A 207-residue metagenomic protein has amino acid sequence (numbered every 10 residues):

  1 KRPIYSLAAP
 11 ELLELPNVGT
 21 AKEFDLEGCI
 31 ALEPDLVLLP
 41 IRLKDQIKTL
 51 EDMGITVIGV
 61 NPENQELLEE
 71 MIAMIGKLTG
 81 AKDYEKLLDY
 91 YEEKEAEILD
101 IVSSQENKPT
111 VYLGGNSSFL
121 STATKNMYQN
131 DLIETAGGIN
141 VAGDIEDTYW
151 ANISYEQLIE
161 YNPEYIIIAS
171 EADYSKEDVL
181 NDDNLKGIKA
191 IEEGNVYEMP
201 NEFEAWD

Functional and structural regions predicted by a protein language model:
K1, L36-P40, V57-V60, P109-G114 (+3 more regions): Structural recognition of the beta-strand scaffold that forms the well-ordered cores of secreted hydrolase catalytic
K1-L32, L36-L38, R42, V141: A short, structured surface patch at a secondary-structure boundary
P3, Y128-Y149, N195-E198: His/Asp/Glu-enriched short active-site or ligand-binding loop at hydrolase and phosphoryl-transfer sites
L26-L39, I55, S154-I168: Proline-aspartate-enriched helix->loop->beta-strand connector
E27-A31, K48, D52, E69-A73 (+8 more regions): Solvent-exposed, polar/charged alpha-helical surfaces in well-ordered, non-transmembrane soluble domains, broadly
D45, V60-M74, K108-Y128, Y174: Extracytoplasmic ligand-binding site segments that recognize negatively charged/polar headgroups
E69-Y90, L99-V102, Y165, A169-D207: Structured C-terminal subdomain patch of bacterial secreted/periplasmic proteins
D83-G138: Basic- and aromatic-lined ligand-binding clefts that recognize polyanionic substrates
